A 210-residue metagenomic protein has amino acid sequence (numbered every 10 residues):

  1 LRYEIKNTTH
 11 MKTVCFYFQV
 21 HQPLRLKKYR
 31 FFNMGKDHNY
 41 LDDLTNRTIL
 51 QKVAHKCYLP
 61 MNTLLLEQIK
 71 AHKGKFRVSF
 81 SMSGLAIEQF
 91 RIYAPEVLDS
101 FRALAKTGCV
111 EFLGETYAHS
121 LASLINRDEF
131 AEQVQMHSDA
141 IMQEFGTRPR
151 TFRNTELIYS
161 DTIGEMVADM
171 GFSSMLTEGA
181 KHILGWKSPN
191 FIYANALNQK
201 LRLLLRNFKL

Functional and structural regions predicted by a protein language model:
N7-R150, L157-K209: Catalytic alpha-helical scaffold of carbohydrate-active enzymes acting on polysaccharides/glycoconjugates
